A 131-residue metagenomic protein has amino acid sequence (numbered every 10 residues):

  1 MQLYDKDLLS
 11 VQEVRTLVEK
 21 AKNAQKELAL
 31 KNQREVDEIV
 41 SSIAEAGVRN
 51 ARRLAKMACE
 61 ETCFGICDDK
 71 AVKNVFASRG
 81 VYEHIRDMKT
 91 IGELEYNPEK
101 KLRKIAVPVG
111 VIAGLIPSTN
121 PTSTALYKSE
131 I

Functional and structural regions predicted by a protein language model:
M1-R103, I131: N-terminal Rossmann-like NAD(P)+-binding subdomain of aldehyde/semialdehyde dehydrogenases
E93-I131: Substrate-binding/gating loop at the entrance of the active-site cleft, primarily in PLP-dependent aminotransferase-like
